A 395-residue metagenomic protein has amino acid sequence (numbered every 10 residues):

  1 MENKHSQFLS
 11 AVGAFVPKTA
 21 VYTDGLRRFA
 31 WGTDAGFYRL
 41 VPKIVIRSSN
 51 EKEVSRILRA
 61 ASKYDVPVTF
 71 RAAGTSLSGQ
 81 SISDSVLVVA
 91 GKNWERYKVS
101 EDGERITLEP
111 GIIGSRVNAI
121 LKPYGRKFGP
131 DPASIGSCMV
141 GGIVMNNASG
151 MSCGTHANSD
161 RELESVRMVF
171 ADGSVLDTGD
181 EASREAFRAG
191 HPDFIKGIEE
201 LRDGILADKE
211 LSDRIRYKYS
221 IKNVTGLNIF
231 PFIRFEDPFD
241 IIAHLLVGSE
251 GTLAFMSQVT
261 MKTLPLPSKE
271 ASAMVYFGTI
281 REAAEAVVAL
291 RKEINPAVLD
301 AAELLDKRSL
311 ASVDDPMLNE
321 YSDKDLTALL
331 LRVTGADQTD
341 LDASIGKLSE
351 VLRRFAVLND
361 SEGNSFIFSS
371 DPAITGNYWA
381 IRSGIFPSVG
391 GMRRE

Functional and structural regions predicted by a protein language model:
M1-R59, K63, A73-E104, A133 (+4 more regions): N-terminal flexible segment immediately upstream of the FAD-binding catalytic core in FAD-dependent oxidoreductases
Q7-T19, R56-Y64, I120, A286-A297 (+1 more regions): Generic non-transmembrane alpha-helical segments
V12, G36-V68, V86, A90-P132 (+2 more regions): N-terminal glycine-rich flavin-associated loop
V54-P67, L121-C138, G226-L246, G376-W379: Short, hydrophobic/aliphatic alpha-helical segments
P67-R71, G125-P132, L299, A356-E362: Short secondary-structure capping/junction motifs at helix and strand boundaries
S76, E101, M139, F170 (+1 more regions): Short, acidic, Ser/Thr-enriched surface-loop or helix-capping motifs
M139, N146-N147: Glycine-rich anion/phosphate-binding loop at the beta-strand->alpha-helix junction
I143-M145, S152-H156, L163-S383: C-terminal substrate-binding/cap subdomain adjacent to the FAD-binding core in PCMH-type and related FAD-linked
